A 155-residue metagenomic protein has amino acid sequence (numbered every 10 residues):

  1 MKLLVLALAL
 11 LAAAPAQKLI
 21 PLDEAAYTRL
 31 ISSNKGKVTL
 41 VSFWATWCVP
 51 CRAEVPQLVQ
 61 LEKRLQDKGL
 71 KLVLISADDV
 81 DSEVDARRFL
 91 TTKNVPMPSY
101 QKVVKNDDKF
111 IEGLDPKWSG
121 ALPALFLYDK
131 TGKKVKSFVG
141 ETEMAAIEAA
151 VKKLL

Functional and structural regions predicted by a protein language model:
L3-A13: Sec-dependent N-terminal signal peptides
K18-T39, E62: A short beta-strand-turn-helix
K37-T39, W44-W47, D79, A121: Short pre-active-site segment immediately N-terminal to redox-active cysteine/selenocysteine motifs in thiol-based
F43-Q60: Conserved redox-active cysteine motifs that mediate thiol-disulfide chemistry, especially di-cysteine Cys-X(1-2)-Cys
A45-V49, A77-D81, K105-D107, T142-M144: Solvent-exposed loop/turn segments at secondary-structure junctions within structured extracellular/periplasmic domains
G69-E83, V95-K105: Thiol-based oxidoreductase modules, predominantly thioredoxin-like and allied folds used for disulfide exchange
L90-L122: Short, internal strand/loop/helix patches that form the active-site neighborhood or redox-interaction surface
A121-L155: Thiol-/selenol-based redox modules, centered on thioredoxin-like and closely related oxidoreductase domains
